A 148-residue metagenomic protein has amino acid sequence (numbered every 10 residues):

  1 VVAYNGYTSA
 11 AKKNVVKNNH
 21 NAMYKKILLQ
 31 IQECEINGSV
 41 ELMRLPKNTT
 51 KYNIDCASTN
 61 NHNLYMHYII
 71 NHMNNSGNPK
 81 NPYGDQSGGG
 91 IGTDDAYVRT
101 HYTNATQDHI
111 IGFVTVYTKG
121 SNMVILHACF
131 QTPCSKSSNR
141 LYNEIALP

Functional and structural regions predicted by a protein language model:
V1-Y24: Amphipathic alpha-helical segments typified by the pilin-like N-terminal helix that continues immediately C-terminal
T8-A11, Y24, L28, C56 (+7 more regions): Generic alpha-helical secondary structure signal
K25-N48: Alpha-helix exit/C-cap motif
I31, L45-N48, S76, C129 (+1 more regions): Low-complexity, intrinsically disordered/propeptide-like segments
V40, H62-N63, R140: Secreted/processed peptides and extracellular or luminal domains of membrane proteins
L45-H109: Surface-exposed intrinsically disordered loops and tails
H101-P148: Short, surface-exposed interaction loops/tails
